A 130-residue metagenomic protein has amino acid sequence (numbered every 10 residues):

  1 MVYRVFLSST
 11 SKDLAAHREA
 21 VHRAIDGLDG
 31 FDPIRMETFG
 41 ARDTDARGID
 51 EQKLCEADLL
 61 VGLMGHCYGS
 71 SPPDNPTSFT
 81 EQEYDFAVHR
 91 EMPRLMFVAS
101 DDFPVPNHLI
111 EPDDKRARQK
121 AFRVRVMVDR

Functional and structural regions predicted by a protein language model:
M1-L63, V88-R90: Conserved N-terminal substructure of TIR/SEFIR domains
A16, S70-S71, F103-H108: Switch/connector loops and helix/strand junctions flanking conserved nucleotide-binding motifs in nucleotide-processing
V21, D50, T80-E83, R118 (+1 more regions): A general structural detector for well-ordered alpha-helical segments in enzyme core domains, enriched
A41-R42, A46, C67-H89: Conserved TIR/SEFIR loop-to-helix hotspot centered on a Trp-containing motif with a nearby acidic residue
D50, T77-S78, L109-D113: Short low-complexity, flexible loop/linker segments enriched in glycine and/or proline with clustered acidic
G62-H66, V98-D101: Short loop/turn segments at strand-loop or loop-helix junctions that form parts of catalytic or ligand-binding pockets
H89-D102: A short helix->loop->beta-strand "cap" motif at the edges of active sites that frequently abuts
S100-R130: C-terminal interaction surface of TIR/SEFIR-family domains
